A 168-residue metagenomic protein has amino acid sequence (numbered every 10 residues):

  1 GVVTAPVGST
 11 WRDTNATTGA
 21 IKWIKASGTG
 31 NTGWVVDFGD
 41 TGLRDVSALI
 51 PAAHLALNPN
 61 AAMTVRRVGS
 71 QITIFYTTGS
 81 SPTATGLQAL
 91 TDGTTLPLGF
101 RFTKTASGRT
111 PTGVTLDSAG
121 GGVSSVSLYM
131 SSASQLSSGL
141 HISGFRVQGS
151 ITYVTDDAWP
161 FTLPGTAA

Functional and structural regions predicted by a protein language model:
G1-V2, S27-N60, Q148-A168: Glycine-rich, low-complexity segments
S9-D13, A61-R66: Short, surface-exposed beta-strand/loop micro-motifs that present aromatic residues
S9-G39, I72-F75: Short, surface-exposed terminal/edge motifs of secreted or surface/virion proteins that either
T18-A20, N58-A62: Short, surface-exposed coil-to-beta transition loops
K25, R66-R67, M130: Generic beta-strand structural signal
N58-N60, A84-L98, T103-A168: Extracellular jelly-roll beta-sandwich "head" domains, especially the C-terminal globular C1q domain
F75-S81: Generic short beta-strand segments
